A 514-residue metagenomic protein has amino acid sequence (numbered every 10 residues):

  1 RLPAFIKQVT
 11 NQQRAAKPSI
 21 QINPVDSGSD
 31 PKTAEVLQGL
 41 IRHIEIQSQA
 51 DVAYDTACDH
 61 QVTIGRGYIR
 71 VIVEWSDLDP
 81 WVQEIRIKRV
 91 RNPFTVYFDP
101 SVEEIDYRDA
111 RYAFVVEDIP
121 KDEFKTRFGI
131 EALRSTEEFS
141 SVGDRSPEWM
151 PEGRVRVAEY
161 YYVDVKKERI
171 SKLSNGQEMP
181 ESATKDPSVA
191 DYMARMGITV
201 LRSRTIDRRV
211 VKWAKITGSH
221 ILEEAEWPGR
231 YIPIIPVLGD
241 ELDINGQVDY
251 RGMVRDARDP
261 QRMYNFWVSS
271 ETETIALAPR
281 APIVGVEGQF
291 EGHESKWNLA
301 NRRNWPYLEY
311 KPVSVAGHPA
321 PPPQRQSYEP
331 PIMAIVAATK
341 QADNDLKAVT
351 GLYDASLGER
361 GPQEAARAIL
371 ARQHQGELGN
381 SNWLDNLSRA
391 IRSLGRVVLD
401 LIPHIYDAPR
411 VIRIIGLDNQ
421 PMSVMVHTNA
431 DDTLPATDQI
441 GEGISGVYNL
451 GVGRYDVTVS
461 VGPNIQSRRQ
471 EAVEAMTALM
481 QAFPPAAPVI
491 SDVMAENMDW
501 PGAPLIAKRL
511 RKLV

Functional and structural regions predicted by a protein language model:
R1-V514: Extended alpha-helical, oligomerization-prone segments that build pores/tubes and scaffolds
